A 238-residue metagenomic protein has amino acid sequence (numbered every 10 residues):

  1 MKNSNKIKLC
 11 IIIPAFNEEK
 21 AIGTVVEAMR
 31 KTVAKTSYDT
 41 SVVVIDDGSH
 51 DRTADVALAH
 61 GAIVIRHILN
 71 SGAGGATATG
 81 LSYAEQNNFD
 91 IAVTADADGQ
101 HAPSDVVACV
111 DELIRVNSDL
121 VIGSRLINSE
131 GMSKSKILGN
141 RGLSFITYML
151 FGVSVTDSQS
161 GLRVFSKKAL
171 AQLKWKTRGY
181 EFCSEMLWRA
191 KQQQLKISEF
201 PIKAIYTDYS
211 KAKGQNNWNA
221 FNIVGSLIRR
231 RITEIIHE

Functional and structural regions predicted by a protein language model:
K8-C10, S41, E185: Cell-envelope/extracellular polymer assembly enzymes that use nucleotide-activated donors
I13, R30, Y38-G48, A95: Short beta-strand/loop segment that forms part of the nucleotide-sugar
E18-A21, S49, A102: Donor nucleotide-sugar binding loop of glycosyltransferases
E18-V33: Short, well-formed alpha-helical segments that are part of the catalytic scaffolds of diverse glycosyltransferases
D46-A54, G99: A conserved acidic beta->alpha catalytic loop
H67, A95-A97: Catalytic metal- and UDP-sugar-binding loop of GT-A-like glycosyltransferases, i.e., residues flanking the conserved
L69-Q86, I91, P103-Y180, Y206-V224 (+2 more regions): Acceptor/aglycone-binding surface of glycosyltransferases and processive sugar-polymer synthases
V153-S154, K176-R178, L187-I205: Catalytic donor-sugar/metal-binding loop of nucleotide-sugar-dependent glycosyltransferases
